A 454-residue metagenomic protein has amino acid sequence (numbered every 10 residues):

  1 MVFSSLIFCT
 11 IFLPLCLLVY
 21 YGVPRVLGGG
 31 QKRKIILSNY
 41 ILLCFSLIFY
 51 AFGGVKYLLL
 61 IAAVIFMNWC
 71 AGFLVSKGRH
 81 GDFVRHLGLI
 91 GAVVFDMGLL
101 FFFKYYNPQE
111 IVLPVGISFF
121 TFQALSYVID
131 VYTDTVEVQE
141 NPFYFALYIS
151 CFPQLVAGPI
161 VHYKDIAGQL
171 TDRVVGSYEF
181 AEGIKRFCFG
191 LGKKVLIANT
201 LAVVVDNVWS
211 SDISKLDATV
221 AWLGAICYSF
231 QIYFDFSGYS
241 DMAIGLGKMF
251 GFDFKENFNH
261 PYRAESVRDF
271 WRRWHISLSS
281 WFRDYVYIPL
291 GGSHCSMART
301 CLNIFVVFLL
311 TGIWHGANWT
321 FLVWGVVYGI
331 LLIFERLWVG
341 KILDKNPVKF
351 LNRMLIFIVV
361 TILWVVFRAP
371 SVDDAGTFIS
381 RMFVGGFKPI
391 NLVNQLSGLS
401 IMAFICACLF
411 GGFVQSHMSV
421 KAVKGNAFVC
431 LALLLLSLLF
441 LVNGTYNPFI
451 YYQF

Functional and structural regions predicted by a protein language model:
M1-A407, G411, S416-Q453: Membrane-embedded transmembrane alpha-helical bundles that form the catalytic cores of multi-pass lipid-modifying
